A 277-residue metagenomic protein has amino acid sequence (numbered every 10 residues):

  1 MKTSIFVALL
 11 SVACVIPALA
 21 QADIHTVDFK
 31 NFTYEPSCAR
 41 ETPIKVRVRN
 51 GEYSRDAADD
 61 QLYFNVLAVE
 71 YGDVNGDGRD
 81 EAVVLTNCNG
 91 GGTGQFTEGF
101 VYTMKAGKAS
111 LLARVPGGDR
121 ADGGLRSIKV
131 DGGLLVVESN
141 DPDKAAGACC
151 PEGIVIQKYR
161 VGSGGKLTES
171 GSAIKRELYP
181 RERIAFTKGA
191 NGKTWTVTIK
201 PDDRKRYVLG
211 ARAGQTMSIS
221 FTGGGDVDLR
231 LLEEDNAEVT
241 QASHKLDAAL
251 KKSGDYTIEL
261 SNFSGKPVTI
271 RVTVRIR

Functional and structural regions predicted by a protein language model:
V7-V15: Bacterial N-terminal signal peptides
A20-V46, G124-R181, D203, R275-R277: Acidic, small-residue rich beta-repeat scaffolds with periodic aromatic anchors
Q21-V74, T103: Flexible low-complexity loop/turn motifs enriched in small/helix-breaking residues
G76-T86, G133-E138: Acidic/hydrophobic-patterned starts of short beta strands in beta-sheet-rich repeat architectures
C88-G91, P142-A146, G265: Short glycine/acidic-enriched loop and turn motifs that connect beta-strands
R176-V208, R212-Q215, R277: Non-catalytic extracellular/lumenal accessory regions of secreted precursors
I199-F263: Acidic, Ser/Thr/Pro-rich low-complexity intrinsically disordered segments
S264-R277: Edge beta-strands of jelly-roll/beta-sandwich modules across compartments, strongly enriched in secreted/luminal
